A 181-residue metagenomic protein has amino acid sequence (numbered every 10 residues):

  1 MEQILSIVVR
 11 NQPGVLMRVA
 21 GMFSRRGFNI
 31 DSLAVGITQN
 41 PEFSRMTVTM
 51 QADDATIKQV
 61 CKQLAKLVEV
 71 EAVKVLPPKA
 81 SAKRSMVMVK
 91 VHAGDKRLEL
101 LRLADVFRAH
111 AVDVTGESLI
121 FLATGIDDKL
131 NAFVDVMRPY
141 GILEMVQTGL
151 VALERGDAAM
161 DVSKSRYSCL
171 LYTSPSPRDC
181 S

Functional and structural regions predicted by a protein language model:
E2-V9, R45-M46, S81-H92: Short glycine-/aliphatic-rich beta-strand segments at the starts of folded cytosolic domains
V9-N11, V48-A52, V91-A93, F121-I126: Short beta-strand-to-loop capping motifs
P13-R26, C61, V91-L103: Short amphipathic alpha-helix segments
D31-A52, L76-A82: Short, charge-patterned binding micro-sites
A55-H92: Helix-adjacent hinge/juxtasegments
V68-P78, V112-T115, I142-E154: Conserved short beta-strand edge segments in small beta-sheet-based binding/regulatory domains
K83-L101, T124-R138, G156-L171: Short, low-order "capping/linker" segments at domain edges
Y172-S181: Single conserved hydrophobic/aromatic residue that forms the stacking wall/gate of nucleotide- or nucleobase-binding
